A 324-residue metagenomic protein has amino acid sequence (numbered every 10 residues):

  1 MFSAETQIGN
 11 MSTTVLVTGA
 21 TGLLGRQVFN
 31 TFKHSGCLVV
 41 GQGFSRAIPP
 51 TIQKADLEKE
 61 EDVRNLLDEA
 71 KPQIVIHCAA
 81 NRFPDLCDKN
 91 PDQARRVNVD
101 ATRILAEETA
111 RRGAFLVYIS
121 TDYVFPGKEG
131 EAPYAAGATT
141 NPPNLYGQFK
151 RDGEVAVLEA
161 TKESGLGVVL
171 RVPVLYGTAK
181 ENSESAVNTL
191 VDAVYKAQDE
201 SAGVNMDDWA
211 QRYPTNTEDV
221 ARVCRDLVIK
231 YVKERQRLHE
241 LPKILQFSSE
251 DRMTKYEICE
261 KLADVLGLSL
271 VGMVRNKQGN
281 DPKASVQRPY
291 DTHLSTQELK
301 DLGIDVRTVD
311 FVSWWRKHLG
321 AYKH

Functional and structural regions predicted by a protein language model:
F2, T13, V309-H324: Amphipathic terminal alpha-helices
T13-H34: N-terminal Rossmann NAD(P)H-binding glycine-rich loop of SDR-like oxidoreductase domains
T18, Q42, C78-A79, L116-T121 (+1 more regions): SDR active-site strand-loop-helix element
R46-E60: Rossmann-fold cofactor-recognition segment
L57-V97, A110: NAD(P)H-binding glycine-rich loop region in Rossmannoid oxidoreductase-like domains and their noncatalytic homologs
R96, A101-I104, V124-L170, V174-K180 (+1 more regions): Catalytic helix-loop patch of NAD(P)-dependent Rossmann-fold dehydrogenases
L158-R212, E218-A221, R225-D226: NAD(P)-dependent short-chain dehydrogenase/reductase
A221-A284, K323-H324: Mid/C-terminal beta-alpha module of Rossmann-like enzyme folds, strongest in SDR-family dehydrogenases/epimerases
